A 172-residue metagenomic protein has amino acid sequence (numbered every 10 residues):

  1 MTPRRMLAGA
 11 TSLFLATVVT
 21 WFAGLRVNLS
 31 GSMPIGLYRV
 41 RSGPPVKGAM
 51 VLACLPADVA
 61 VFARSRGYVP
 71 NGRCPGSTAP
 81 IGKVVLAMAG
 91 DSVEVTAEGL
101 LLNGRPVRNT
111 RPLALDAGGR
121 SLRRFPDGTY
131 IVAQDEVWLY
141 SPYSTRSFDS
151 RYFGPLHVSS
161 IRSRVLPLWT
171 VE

Functional and structural regions predicted by a protein language model:
M1-E172: Extended hydrophobic leader/signal-anchor segments used for secretion and membrane insertion
